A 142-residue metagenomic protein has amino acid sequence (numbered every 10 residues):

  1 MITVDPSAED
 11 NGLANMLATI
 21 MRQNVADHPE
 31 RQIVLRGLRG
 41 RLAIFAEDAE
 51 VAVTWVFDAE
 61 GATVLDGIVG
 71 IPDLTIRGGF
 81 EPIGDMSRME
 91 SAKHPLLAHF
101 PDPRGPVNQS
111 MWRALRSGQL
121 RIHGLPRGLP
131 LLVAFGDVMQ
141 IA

Functional and structural regions predicted by a protein language model:
M1-A142: Feature captures hydrophobic
